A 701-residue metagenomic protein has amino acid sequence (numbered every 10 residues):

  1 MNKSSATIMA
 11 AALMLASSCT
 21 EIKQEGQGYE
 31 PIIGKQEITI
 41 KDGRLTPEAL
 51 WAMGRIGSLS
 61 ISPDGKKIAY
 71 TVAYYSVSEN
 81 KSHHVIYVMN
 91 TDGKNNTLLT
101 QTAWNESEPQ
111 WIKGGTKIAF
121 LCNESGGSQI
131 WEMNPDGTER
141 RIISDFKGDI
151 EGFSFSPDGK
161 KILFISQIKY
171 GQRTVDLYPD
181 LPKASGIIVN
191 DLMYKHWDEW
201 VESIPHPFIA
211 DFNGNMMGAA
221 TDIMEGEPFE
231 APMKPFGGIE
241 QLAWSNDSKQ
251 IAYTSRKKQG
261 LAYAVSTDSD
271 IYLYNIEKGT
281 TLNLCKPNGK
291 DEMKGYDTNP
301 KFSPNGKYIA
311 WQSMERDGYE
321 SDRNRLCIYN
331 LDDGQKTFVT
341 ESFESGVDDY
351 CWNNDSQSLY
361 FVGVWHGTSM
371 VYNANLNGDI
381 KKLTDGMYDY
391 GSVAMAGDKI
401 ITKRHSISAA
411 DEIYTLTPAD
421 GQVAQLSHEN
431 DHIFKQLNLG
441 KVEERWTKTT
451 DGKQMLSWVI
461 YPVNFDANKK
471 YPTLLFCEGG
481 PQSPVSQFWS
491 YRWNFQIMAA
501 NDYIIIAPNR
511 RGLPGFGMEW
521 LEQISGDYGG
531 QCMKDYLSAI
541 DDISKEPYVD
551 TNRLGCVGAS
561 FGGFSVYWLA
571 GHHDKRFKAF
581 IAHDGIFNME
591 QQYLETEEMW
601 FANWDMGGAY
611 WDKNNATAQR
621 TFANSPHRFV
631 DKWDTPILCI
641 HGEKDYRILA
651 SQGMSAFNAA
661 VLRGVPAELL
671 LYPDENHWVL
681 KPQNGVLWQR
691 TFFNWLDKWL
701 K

Functional and structural regions predicted by a protein language model:
S17-S18: C-terminal motif of bacterial Sec signal peptides marking the signal peptidase cleavage site
Q24-G34, H83-H84, Q167-G226, T254-K257 (+5 more regions): Predominantly five- to eight-bladed beta-propeller fold
I32-R55, K81, M89-N105, C122 (+9 more regions): Multi-bladed beta-propeller domains
P63-D64, K113-G114, P157-D158, N246-D247 (+3 more regions): Residue-level detector of Asp-centered blade-edge/turn motifs that repeat once per structural unit in beta-propeller
G65-I68, G115-A119, I162-L163, I251 (+3 more regions): Hydrophobic beta-strand positions that form the internal "hydrophobic ladder" of WD40/Gbeta-like beta-propeller blades
E429-N552, A559, L594: Cap/lid segment of the alpha/beta-hydrolase catalytic domain
A499, A507-K701: Active-site-proximal cap/loop segments of hydrolase catalytic domains
